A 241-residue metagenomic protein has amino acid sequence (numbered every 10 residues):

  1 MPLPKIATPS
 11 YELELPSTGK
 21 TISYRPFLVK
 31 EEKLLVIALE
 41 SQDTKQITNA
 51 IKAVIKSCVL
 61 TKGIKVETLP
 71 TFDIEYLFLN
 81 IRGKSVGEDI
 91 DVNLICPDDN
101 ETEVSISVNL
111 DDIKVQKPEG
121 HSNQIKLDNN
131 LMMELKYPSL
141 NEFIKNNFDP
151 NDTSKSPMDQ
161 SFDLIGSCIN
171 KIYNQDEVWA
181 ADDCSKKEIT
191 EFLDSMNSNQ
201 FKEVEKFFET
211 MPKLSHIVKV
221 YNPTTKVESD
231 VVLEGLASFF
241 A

Functional and structural regions predicted by a protein language model:
M1-A241: Long C-terminal interaction/binding lobes of large macromolecular proteins
